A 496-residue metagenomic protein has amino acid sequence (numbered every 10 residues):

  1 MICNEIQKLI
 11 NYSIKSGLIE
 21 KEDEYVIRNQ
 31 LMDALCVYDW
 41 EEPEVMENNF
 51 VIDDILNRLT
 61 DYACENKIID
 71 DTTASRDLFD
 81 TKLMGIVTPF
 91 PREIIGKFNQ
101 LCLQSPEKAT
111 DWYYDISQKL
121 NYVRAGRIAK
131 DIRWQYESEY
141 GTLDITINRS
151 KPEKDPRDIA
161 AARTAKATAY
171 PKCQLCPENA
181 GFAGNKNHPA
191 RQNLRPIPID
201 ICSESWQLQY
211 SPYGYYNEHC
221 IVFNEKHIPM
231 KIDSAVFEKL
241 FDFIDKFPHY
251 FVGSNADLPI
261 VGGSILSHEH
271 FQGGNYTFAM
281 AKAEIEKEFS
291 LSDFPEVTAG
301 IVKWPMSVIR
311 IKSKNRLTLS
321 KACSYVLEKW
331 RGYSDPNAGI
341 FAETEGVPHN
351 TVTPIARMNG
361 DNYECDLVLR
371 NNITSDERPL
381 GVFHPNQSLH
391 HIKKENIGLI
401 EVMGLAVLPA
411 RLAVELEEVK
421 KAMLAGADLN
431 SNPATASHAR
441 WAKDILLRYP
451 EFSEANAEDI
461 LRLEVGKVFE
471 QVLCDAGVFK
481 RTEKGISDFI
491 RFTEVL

Functional and structural regions predicted by a protein language model:
M1-V222, K226-P229, K303-P305, S320-C323 (+2 more regions): Active-site microenvironments that recognize anionic phosphate/pyrophosphate groups
N193-R195, E225-V252: Helical scaffold of the NTase/Pol beta-like nucleotidyltransferase catalytic core
W206-S211, V236, L240-I244, S290-V297: Structured alpha-helical segments in the cores of large, soluble enzyme domains
K239-F243, Y325, V468: Amphipathic alpha-helical segments that form well-ordered structural scaffolds and often line/cohere around active
I244-S264, G273-S334: Catalytic or ion-translocation cores adjacent to nucleophile or general acid/base/metal-coordination motifs in diverse
P259-S267, E345-T351: Beta-rich nucleic-acid/ligand-interaction surfaces
